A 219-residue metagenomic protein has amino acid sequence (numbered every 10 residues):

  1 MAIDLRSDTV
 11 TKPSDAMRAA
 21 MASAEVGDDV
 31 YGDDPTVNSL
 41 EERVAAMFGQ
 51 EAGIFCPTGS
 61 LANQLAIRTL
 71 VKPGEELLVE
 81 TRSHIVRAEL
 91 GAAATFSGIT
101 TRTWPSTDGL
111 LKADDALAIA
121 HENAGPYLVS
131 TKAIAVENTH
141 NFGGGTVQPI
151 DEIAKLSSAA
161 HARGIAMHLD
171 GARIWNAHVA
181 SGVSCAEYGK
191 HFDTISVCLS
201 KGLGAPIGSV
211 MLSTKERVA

Functional and structural regions predicted by a protein language model:
M1-A219: Conserved PLP-enzyme active-site core in the AAT-like
